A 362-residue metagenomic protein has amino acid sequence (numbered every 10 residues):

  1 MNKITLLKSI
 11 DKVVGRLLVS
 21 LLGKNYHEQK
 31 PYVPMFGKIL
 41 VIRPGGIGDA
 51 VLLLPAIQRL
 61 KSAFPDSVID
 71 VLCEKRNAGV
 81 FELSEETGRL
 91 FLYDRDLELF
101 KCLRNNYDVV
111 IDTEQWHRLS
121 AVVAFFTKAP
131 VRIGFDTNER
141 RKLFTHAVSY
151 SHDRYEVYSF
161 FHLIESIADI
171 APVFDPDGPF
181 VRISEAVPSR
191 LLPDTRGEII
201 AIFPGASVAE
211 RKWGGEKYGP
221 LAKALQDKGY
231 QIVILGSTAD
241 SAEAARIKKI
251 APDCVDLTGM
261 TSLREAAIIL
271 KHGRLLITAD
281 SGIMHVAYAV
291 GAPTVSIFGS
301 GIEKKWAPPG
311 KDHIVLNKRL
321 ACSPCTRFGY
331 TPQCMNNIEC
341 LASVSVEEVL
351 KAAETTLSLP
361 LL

Functional and structural regions predicted by a protein language model:
M1-L362: Catalytic machinery of carbohydrate-active enzymes, primarily nucleotide-sugar-dependent glycosyltransferases
